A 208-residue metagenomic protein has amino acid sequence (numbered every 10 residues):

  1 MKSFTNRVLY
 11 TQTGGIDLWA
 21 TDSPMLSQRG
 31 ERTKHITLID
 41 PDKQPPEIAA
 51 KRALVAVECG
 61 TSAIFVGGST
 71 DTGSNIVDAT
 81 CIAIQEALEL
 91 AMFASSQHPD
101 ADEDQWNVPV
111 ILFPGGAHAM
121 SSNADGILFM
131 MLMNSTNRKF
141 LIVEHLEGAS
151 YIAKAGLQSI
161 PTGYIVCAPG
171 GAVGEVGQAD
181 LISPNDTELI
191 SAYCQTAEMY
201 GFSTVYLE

Functional and structural regions predicted by a protein language model:
M1-D40, G148-I160: N-terminal amphipathic alpha-helix/helix-capping segment at the start of soluble metabolic enzymes
K34, P41-W106, P114-E208: Alpha/beta enzyme core
